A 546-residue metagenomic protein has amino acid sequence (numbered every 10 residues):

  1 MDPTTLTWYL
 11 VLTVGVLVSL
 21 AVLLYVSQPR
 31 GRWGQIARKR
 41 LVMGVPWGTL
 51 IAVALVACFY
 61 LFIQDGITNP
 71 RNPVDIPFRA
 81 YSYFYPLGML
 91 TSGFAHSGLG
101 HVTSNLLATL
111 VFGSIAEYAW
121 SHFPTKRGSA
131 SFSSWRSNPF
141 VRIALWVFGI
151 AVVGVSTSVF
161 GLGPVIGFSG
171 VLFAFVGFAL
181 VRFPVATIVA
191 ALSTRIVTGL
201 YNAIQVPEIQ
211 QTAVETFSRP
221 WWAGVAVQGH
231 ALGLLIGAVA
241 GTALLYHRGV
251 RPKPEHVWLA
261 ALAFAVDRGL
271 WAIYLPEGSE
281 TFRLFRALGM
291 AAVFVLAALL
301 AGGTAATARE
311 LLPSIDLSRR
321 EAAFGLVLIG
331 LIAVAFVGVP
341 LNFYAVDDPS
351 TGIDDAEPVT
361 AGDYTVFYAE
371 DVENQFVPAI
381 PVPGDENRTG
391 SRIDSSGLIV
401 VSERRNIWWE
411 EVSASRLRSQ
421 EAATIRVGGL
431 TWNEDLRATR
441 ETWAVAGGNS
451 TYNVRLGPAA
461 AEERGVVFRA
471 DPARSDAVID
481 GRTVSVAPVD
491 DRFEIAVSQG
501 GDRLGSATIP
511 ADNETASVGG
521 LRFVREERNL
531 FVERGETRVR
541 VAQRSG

Functional and structural regions predicted by a protein language model:
D2-R319, Y344: A detector for small-residue-rich transmembrane helices and their helix-helix packing motifs
D2-T7, G338-I353, G362, V366 (+1 more regions): Cytosolic, intrinsically disordered low-complexity tails and loops of eukaryotic multi-pass membrane proteins
Q28, L50, T68, R142 (+4 more regions): Short linear motifs at secondary-structure transitions and domain/linker junctions
P313-D347: Internal/C-terminal transmembrane anchor helices
S350-G546: Extracytosolic and intramembrane catalytic regions of membrane-associated proteins in envelope/secretory systems
